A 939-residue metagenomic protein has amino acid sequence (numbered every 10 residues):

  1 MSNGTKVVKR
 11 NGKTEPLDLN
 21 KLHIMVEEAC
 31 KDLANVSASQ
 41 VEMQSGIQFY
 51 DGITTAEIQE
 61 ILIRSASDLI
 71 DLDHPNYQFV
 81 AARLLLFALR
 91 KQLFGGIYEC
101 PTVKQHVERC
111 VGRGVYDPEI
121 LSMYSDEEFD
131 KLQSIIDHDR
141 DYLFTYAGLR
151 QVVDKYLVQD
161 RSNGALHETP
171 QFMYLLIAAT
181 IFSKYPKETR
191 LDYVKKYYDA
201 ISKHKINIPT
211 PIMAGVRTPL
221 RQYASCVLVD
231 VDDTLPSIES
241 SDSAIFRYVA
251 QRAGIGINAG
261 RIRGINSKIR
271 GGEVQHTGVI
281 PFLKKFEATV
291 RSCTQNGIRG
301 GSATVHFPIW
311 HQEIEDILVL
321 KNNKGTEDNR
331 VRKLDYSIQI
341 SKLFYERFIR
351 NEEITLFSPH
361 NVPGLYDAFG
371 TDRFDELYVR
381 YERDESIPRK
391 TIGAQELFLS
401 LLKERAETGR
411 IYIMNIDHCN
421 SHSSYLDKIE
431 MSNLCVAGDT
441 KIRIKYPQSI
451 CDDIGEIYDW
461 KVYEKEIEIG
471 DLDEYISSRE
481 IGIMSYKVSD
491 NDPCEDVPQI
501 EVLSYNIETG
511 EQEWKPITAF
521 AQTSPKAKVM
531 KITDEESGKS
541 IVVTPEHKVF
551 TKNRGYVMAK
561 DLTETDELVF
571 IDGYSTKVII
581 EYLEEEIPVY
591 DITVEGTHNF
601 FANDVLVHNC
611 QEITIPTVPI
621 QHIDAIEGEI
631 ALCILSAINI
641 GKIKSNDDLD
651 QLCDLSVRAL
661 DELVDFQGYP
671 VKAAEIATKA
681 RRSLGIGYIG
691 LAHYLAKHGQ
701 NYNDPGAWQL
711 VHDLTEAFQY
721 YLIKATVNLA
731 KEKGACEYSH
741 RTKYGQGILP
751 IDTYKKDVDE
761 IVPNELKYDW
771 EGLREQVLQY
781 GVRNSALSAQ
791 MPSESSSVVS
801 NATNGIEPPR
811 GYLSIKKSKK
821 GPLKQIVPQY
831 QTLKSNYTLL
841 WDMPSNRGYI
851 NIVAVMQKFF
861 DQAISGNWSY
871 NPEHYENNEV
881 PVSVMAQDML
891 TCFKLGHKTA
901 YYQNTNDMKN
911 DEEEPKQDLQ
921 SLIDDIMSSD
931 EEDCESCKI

Functional and structural regions predicted by a protein language model:
N3, K13, V36-L175, A179 (+1 more regions): Core nucleic-acid recognition elements
Y77-V111, Y425-C435, A707-V711, I815 (+2 more regions): Terminal amphipathic helices with adjacent charged low-complexity linkers/tails
E128-V152, C435, T533-E536, L660-D665 (+3 more regions): Catalytic alpha/beta core of large soluble enzyme barrels
V158, A165, F172-R190, V194 (+9 more regions): Function-dense linear segments that define catalytic or interfacial modules in macromolecule-processing proteins
A200, T218, C653-E675, N701-S793 (+1 more regions): Internal maturation/activation junctions in enzymes
V319, R332-T408: Polar, glycine-rich mid-to-C-terminal structural blocks that act as macromolecule-binding/assembly scaffolds
V436-N609, P809: HINT superfamily self-processing domains
E586-G596, D924-I939: Short acidic, low-complexity intrinsically disordered linear motifs used for protein-protein interactions
